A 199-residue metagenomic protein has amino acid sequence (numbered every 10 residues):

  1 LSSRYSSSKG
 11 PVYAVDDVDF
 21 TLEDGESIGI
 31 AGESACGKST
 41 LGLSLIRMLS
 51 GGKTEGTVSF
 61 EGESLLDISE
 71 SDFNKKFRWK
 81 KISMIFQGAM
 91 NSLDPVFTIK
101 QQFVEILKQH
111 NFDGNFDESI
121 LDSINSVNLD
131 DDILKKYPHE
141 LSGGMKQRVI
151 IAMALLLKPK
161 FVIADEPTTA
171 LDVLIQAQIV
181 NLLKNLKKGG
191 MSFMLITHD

Functional and structural regions predicted by a protein language model:
S2-D17, M48-K53, S69-F73, V96 (+1 more regions): A short, flexible loop at the N-terminus of ABC-type nucleotide-binding domains that lies
A31-G32: The feature captures the beta-strand-to-loop junction immediately N-terminal to the Walker
T54-L65: Conserved ABC transporter NBD signature motif
L65-S83, Q109, K188: ABC ATPase NBD coupling module
N115-D132: Conserved ABC ATPase "signature" region
Y137-L141, M145: Conserved ABC ATPase signature
L156-K160: A short, proline-enriched helix->beta-strand linker immediately N-terminal to the Walker B motif in ABC-type P-loop
